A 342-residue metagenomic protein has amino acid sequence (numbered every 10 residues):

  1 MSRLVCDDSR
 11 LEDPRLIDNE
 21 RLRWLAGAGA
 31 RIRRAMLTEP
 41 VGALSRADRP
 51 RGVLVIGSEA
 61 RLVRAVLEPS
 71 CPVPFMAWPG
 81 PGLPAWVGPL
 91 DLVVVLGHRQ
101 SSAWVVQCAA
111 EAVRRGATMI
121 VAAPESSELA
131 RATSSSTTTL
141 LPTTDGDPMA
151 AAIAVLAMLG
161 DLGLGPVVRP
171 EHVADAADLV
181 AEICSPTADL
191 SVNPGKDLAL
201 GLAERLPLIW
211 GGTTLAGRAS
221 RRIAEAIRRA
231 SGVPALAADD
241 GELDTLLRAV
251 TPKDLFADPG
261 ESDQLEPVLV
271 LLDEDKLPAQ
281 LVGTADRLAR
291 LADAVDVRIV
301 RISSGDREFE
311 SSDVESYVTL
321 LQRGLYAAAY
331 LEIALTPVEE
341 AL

Functional and structural regions predicted by a protein language model:
M1-P40, A117-E125, L129-T137, T143-T144 (+3 more regions): Phosphate-moiety recognition in structured ligand-binding domains
E12-E20, W24, A28-S45, T144 (+1 more regions): Active-site phosphate/pyrophosphate-binding segments
L25, A60-R64, V105, A151 (+6 more regions): Short, highly selective alpha-helical patches that border small-molecule cofactor pockets in redox/cofactor-processing
A47-A181: Glycine-rich phosphate-binding loops that contact phosphosugars or nucleotide phosphates
V55-E59, L96-R99, A122-P124, W210-L215 (+2 more regions): Structural motif
R64-M76, A224-L236, R290-V295: Short helix-loop-beta junction
F75-G82, A122-P124, V233-T245, D296-E308: A generic structural motif
A85, V93-V106, L247-V282: Glycine-rich, anion-gripping cofactor-binding loops and their flanking helix/strand elements in enzyme active sites
